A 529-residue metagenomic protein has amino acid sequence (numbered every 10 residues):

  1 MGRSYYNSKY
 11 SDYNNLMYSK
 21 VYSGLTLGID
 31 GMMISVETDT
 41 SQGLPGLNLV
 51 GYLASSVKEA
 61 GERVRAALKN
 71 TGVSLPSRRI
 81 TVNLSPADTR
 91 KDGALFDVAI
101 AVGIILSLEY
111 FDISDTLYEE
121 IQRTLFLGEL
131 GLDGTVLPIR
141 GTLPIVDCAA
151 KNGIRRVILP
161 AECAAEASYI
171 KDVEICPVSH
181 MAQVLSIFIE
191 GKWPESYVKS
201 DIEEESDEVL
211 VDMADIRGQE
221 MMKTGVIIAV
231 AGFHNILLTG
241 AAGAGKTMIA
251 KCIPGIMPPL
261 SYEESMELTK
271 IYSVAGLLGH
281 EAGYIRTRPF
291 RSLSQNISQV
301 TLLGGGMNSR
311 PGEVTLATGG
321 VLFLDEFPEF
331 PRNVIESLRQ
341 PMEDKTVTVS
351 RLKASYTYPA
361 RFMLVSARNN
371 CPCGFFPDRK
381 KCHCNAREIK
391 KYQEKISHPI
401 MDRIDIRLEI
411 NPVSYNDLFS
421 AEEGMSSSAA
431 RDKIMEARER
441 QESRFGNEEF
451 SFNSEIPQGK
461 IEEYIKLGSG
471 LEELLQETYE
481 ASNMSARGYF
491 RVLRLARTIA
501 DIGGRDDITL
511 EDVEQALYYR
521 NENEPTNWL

Functional and structural regions predicted by a protein language model:
G2-L237, A241-T247, I285, S350 (+2 more regions): Peripheral, non-AAA+ core regions of ATP-driven protein-machinery
S56-G61, P76, N83-G93, S309 (+1 more regions): Basic, amphipathic alpha-helical bundle interface domains used for macromolecular binding and assembly
L127, V178, L324-F330: Hydrophobic residues in beta-strands of the RecA-like P-loop NTPase core, especially within AAA+ ATPase
L132, L322-F323, E329-F330, Y415: Residues immediately C-terminal
I227, P289, V300-L322: Conserved alpha-helical scaffold flanking the Walker A/P-loop in AAA+ ATPase domains
L238-L277: Walker A/P-loop
G283-T301: Inter-Walker segment of RecA-like/P-loop motor cores
G319, D325-E326, S337: Walker B catalytic acidic pair
